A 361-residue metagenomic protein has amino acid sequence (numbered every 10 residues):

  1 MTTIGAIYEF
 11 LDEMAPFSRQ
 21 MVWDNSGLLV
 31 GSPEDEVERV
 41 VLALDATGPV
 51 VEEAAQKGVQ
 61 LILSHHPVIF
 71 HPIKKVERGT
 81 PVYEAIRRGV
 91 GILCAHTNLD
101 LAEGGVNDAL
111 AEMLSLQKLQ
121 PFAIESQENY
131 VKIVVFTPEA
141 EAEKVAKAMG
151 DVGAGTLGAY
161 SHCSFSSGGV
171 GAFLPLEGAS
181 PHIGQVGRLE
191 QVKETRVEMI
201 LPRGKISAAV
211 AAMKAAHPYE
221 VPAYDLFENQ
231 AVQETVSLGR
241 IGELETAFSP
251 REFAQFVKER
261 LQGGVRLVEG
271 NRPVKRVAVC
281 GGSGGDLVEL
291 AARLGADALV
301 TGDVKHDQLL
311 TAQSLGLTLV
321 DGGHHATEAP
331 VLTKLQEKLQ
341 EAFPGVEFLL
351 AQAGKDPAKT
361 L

Functional and structural regions predicted by a protein language model:
M1-L361: Hydrophobic structural segments
